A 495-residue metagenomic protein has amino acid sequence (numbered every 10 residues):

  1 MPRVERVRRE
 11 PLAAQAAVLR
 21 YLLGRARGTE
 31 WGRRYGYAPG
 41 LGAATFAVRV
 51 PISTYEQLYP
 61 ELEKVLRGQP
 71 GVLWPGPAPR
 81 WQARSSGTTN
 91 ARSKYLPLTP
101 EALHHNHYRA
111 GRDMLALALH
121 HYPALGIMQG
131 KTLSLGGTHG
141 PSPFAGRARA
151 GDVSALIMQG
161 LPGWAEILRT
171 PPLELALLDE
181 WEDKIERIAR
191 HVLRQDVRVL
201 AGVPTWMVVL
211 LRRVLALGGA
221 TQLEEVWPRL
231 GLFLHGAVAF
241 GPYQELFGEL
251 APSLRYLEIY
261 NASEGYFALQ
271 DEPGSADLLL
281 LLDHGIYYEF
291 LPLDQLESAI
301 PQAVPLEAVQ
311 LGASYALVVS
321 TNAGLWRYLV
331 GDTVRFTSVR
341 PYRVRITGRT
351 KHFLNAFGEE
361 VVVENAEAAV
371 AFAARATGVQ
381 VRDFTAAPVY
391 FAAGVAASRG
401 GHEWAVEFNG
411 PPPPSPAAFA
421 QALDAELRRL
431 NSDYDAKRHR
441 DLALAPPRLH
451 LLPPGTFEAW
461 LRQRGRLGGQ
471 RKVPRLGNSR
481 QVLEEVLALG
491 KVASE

Functional and structural regions predicted by a protein language model:
M1-A38, F46-V50, E61-K64, G68 (+2 more regions): Active-site glycine/GP-rich loop and adjacent strand/helix microenvironment that borders small-molecule binding pockets
A13, A17-Y21, R25-Q82, K94-L98 (+3 more regions): Active-site diphosphate/adenylate-binding microenvironment
A83-T89: Conserved helicase ATPase motor motifs in RecA-like P-loop NTPase domains
R84, N106-M114, V209, N365-A369: Short amphipathic alpha-helical face segments that pack within enzyme cores and frequently flank/anchor catalytic
A91-L96, H352-A356: Short small-residue beta-strand/loop micro-motif enriched in glycine and branched aliphatics
P100, H104, Y108, L178: Flexible, glycine- and charge-enriched loops at secondary-structure boundaries
L117-P162: Conserved AMP-binding loop of ANL adenylate-forming enzymes
